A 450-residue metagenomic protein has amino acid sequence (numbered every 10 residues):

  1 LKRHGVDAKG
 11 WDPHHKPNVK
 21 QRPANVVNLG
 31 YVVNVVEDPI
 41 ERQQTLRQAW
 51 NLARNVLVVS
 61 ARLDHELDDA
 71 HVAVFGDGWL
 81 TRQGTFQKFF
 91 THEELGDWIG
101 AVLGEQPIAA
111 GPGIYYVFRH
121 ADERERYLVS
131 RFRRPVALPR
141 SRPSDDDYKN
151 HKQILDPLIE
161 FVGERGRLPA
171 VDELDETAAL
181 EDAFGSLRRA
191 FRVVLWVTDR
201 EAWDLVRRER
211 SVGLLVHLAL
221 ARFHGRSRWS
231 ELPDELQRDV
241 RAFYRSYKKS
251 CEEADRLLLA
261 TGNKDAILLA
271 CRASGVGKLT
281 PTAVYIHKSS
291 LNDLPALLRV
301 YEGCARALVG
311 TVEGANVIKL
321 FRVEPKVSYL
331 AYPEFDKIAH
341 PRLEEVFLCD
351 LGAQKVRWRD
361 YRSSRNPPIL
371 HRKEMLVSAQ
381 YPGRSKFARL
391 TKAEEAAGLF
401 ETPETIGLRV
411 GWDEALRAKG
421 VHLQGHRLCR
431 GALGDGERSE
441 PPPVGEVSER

Functional and structural regions predicted by a protein language model:
L1-R22, V58-D145: Class I (Rossmann-like) S-adenosyl-L-methionine-dependent methyltransferase catalytic domain, capturing the SAM-binding
A24-N25, N55: Conserved acidic residues
N25-I40: A short SAM/SAH-binding and catalytic strip from SAM-dependent methyltransferases
G30-N34, R131-R134, D255, Y285: Long, continuous compositionally biased terminal/linker segments
V33, S60, G445-E449: S-adenosyl-L-methionine-dependent nucleic acid methyltransferase catalytic domains
Q43-V58, L63: A short glycine-rich, Lys/Arg-flanked "PGG" loop and its adjoining helix->strand segment in the class I
V117, A137-V447: Basic, alpha-helical nucleic-acid-binding regions used in initiation and control of genome expression
